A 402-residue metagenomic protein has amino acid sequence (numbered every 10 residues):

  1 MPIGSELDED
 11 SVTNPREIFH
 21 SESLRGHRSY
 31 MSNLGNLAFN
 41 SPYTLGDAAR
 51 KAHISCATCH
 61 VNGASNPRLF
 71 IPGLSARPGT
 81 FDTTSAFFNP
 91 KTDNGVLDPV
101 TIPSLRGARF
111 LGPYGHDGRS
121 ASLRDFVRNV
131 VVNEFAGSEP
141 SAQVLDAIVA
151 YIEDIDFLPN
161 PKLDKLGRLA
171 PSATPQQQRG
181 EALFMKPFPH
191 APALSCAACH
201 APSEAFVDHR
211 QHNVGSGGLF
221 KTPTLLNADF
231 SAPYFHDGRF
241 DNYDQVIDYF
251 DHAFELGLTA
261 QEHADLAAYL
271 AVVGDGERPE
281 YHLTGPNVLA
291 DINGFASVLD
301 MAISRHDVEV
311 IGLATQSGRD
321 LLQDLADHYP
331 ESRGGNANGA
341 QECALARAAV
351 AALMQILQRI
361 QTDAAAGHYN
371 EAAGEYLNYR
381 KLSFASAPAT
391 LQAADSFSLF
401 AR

Functional and structural regions predicted by a protein language model:
M1-R402: Periplasmic c-type cytochrome electron-transfer domains
